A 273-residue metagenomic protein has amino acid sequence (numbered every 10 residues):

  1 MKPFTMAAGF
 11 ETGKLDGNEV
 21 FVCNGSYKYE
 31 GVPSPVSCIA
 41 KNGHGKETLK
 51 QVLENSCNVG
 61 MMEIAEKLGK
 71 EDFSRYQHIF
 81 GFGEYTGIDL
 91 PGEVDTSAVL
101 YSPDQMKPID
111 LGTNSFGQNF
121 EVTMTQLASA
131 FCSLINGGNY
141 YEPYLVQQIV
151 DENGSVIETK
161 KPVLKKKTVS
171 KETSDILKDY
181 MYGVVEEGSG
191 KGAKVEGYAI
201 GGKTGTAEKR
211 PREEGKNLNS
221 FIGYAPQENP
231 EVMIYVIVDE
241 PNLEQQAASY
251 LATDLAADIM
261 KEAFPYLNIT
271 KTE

Functional and structural regions predicted by a protein language model:
F4-V238, A248, I269: Beta-lactam-recognizing serine transpeptidase/beta-lactamase-like catalytic domain environment
S155-K161, T253-E273: Short, gly/Ser/Thr-rich active-site loops of penicillin-recognizing serine hydrolases
V169, E244-L255: Short alpha-helix boundary/capping segments
E240-N242: Short beta-strand-to-loop transition segments that serve as allosteric relay/switch motifs in sensory/regulatory domains
